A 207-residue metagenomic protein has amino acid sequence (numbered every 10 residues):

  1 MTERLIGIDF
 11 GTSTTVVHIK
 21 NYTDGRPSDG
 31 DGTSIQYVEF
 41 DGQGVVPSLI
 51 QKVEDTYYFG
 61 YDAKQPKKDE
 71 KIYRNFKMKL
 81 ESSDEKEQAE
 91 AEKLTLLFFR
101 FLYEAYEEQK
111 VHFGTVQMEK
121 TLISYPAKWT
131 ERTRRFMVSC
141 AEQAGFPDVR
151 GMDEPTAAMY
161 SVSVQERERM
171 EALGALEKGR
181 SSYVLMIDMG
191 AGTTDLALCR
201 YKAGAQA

Functional and structural regions predicted by a protein language model:
T2-S28, R167-A207: Gly/Thr-rich phosphate-binding beta-strand-loop-beta motif of the actin/hexokinase/Hsp70
I6, Y57-Y58, G151: Short conserved micro-motifs on helix faces and helix-strand junctions that flank and scaffold key functional residues
S13, E119, P147: Short acidic/polar active-site loop segments enriched in Thr and Asp
V17-I19, R132-M137, S161-S163, L196: A short acidic (Asp/Glu
T23-A144: Phosphate-binding loop and its immediate beta->loop->alpha context in nucleotide/phosphate-handling enzymes
F99-E108, S163-R167, L198-C199: Short, well-ordered amphipathic alpha-helices
I123-P126, M152, I187, A197-C199: Generic beta-strand/beta-sheet core signal
M137-S181, M189-G190: Hydrophobic, small-residue-rich alpha-helical packing segments that form membrane-like cores
